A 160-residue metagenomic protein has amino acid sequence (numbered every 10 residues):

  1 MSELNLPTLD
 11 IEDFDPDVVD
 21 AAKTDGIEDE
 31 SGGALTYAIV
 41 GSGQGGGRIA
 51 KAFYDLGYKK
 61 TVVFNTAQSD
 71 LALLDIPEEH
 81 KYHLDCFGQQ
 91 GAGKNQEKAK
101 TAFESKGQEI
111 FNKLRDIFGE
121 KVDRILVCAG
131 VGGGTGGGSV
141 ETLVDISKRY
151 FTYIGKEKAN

Functional and structural regions predicted by a protein language model:
S2-N160: Tubulin/FtsZ superfamily GTPase core signature
